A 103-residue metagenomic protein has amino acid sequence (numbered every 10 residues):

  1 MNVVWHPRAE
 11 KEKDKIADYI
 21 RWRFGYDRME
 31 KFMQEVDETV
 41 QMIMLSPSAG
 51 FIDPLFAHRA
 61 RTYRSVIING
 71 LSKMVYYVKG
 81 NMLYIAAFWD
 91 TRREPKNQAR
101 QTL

Functional and structural regions predicted by a protein language model:
N2-T62, M82: Basic, Lys/Arg-enriched alpha-helical interface segments
I16, F24, K31, I67 (+2 more regions): Sequence-pattern detector for short linear motifs and compositional/periodic biases rather than a specific fold
I68-L103: Enriched for short, Lys/Arg-rich terminal
